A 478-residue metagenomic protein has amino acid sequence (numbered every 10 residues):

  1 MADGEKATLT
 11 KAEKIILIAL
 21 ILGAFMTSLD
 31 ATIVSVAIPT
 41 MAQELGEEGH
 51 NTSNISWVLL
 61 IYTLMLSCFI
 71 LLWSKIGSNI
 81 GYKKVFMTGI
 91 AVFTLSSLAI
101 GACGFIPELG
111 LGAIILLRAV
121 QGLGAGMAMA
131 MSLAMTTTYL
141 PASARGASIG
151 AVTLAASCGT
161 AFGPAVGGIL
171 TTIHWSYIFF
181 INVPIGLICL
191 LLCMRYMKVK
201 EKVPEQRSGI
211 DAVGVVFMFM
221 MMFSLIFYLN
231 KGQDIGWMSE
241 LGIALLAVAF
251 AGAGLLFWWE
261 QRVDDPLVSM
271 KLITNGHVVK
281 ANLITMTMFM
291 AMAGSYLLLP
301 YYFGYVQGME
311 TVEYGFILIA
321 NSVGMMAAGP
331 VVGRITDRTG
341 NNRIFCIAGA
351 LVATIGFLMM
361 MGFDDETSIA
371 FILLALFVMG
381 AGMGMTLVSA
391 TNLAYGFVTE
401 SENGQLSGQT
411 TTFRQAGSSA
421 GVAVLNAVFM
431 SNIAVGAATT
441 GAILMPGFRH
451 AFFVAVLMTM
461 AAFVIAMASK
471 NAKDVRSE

Functional and structural regions predicted by a protein language model:
A2-R195, T339, C346, L351 (+2 more regions): Transmembrane-helix bundle of Major Facilitator Superfamily
E5-E13, I106-P107, R207, I235 (+3 more regions): Helix-boundary and loop/linker segments of multi-pass membrane transporters
A19-L22, L29, V34-V36, E240-L245 (+3 more regions): 12-transmembrane solute porter fold
M41, M135, I169, Y196 (+5 more regions): A residue-level signal for alpha-helical anchor/packing sites in multi-pass solute transporters
M41-A42, I76-G77, V166-T172, L229 (+4 more regions): Interfacial helix-cap and linker-helix signal at transmembrane-aqueous boundaries of multi-pass secondary transporters
G49, N79, P107-E108, Y139-A142 (+9 more regions): Helix-loop interface residues and adjacent transmembrane-helix termini in multi-pass membrane transporters, primarily
N79, F105-L109, T172-I173, M194-K202 (+6 more regions): Transmembrane helix-loop junctions in multipass membrane proteins, especially transporters and channels
I173-I284, Y305, M309-V312, F316-I317 (+1 more regions): Hydrophobic transmembrane-helix bundles of small-molecule transporters
